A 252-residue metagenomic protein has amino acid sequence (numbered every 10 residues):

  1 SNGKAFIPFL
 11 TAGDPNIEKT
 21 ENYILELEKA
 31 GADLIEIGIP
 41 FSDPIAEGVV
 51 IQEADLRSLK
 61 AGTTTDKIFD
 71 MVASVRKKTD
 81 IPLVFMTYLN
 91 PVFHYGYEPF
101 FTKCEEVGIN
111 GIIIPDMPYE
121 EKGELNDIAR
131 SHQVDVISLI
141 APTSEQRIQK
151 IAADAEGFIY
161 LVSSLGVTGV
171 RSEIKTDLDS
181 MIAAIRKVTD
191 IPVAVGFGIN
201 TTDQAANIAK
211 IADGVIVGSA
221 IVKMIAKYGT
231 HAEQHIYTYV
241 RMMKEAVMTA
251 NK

Functional and structural regions predicted by a protein language model:
S1-F9, A73-R76, M248-K252: N-terminal amphipathic alpha-helix/helix-capping segment at the start of soluble metabolic enzymes
F6-L10, I35-I37, L83-T87, I112-I114 (+4 more regions): Hydrophobic faces of well-ordered beta-strands that scaffold small-molecule active sites in alpha/beta enzyme cores
P8, L27, G38, C104 (+4 more regions): Conserved, mostly hydrophobic/aromatic
T11-N16, M86-F93, P118-Y119, L139-T143 (+1 more regions): Glycine-rich beta-to-alpha transition loops that act as phosphate-gripper elements at the mouths of alpha/beta enzyme
I17-L27, T143-A153, V195, I199-V215: Catalytic cores of alpha/beta
A32-D43, I109-I113, P118, L161-G169 (+2 more regions): Glycine-rich phosphate-binding active-site loops on the catalytic face of alpha/beta enzymes
S42-I51, K60-A73, F93-P99, I114-S131 (+4 more regions): Active-site-adjacent beta->alpha loops and helix N-cap segments on the catalytic face of soluble alpha/beta enzymes
I68, A183-I191, N200-K252: Alpha/beta catalytic cores of nucleotide-metabolism and tRNA/nucleoside-modifying enzymes
